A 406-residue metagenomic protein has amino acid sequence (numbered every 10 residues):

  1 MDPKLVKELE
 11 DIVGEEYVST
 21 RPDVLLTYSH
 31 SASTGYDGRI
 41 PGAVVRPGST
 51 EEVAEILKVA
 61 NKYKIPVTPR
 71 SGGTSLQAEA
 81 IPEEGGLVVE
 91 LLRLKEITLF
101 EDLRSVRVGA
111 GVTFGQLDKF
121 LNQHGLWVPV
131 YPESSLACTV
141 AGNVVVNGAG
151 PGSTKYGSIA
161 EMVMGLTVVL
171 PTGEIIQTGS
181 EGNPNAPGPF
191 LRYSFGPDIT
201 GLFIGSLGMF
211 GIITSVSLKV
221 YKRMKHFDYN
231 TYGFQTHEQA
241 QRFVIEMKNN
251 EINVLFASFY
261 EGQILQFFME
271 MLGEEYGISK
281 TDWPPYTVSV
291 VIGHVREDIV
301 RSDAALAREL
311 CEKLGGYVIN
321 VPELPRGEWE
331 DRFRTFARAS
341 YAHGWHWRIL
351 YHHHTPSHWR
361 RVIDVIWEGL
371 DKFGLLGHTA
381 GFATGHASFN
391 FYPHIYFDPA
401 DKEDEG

Functional and structural regions predicted by a protein language model:
M1-K58, T74-R104, I264-G273, P325-H346 (+1 more regions): N-terminal flexible segment immediately upstream of the FAD-binding catalytic core in FAD-dependent oxidoreductases
D2-V6, R46, T50-V53, A110 (+11 more regions): Generic structural signal for well-ordered, non-membrane alpha-helical segments in soluble metabolic enzymes
R21-S29, Q241-G406: C-terminal substrate-recognition/cap domain of FAD-linked oxidoreductases
A43-G48, K219-Y221, D228-G233, V291-I292 (+1 more regions): Short, well-ordered beta-strand elements within core beta-sheets of diverse protein domains
P69-G73, A80, L91, A110 (+1 more regions): Glycine-rich, histidine-containing beta strand-loop boundary motifs that form or position
E96-F100, V106-A110, F114-N249: FAD-binding subdomain of flavoenzyme oxidoreductases
